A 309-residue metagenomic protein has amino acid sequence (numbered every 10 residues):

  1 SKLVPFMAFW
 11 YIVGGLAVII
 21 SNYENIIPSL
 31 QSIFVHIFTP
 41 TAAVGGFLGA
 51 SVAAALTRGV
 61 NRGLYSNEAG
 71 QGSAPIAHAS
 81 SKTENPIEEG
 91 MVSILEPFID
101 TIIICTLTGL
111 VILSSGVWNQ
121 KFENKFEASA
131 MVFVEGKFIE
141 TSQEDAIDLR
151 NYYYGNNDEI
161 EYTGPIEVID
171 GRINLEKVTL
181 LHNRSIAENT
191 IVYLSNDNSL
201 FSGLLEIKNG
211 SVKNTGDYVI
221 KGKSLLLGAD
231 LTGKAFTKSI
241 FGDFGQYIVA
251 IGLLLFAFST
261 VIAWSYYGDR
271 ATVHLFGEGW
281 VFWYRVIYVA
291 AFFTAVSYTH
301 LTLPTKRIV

Functional and structural regions predicted by a protein language model:
V4-E24, I87-G116, Y284-T294: Selective recognition of specific alpha-helical transmembrane segments in multi-pass small-molecule
V4-R58: Helix-loop-helix hairpins and the membrane-proximal interhelical loops of multi-pass alpha-helical transport proteins
V18, G216-K221, G252-T260: Helix-loop-helix module between adjacent transmembrane segments
I19-S21, G63-E68, S73-P86, V92-P97: Helix-loop junctions at the membrane interface of multi-pass solute transporters
A43-N61, I103-C105, V111, F241-L255: Select transmembrane alpha-helical segments in multipass membrane proteins
S115-I240: Low-complexity, proline/glycine-enriched hydrophobic segments characteristic of transmembrane helices
I160, I166-D170, E176-R184, L194 (+2 more regions): C-terminal membrane-solvent junction of multi-pass transporters and transport-like membrane proteins
T299-I308: Conserved small/polar residues in nucleotide/adenosyl-binding loops
